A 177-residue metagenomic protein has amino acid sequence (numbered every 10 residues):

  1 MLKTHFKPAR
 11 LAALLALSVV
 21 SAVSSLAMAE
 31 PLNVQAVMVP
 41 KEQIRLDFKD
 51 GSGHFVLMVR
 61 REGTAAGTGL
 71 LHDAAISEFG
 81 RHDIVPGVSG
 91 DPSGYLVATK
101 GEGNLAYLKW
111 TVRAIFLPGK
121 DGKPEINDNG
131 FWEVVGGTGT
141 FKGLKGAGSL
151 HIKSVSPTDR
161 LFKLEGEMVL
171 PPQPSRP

Functional and structural regions predicted by a protein language model:
L2-A13: Bacterial N-terminal signal peptides that target proteins for export
A12-V23: Bacterial N-terminal signal peptides
M28-P177: Beta-strand-enriched cores of mature, soluble protein domains
